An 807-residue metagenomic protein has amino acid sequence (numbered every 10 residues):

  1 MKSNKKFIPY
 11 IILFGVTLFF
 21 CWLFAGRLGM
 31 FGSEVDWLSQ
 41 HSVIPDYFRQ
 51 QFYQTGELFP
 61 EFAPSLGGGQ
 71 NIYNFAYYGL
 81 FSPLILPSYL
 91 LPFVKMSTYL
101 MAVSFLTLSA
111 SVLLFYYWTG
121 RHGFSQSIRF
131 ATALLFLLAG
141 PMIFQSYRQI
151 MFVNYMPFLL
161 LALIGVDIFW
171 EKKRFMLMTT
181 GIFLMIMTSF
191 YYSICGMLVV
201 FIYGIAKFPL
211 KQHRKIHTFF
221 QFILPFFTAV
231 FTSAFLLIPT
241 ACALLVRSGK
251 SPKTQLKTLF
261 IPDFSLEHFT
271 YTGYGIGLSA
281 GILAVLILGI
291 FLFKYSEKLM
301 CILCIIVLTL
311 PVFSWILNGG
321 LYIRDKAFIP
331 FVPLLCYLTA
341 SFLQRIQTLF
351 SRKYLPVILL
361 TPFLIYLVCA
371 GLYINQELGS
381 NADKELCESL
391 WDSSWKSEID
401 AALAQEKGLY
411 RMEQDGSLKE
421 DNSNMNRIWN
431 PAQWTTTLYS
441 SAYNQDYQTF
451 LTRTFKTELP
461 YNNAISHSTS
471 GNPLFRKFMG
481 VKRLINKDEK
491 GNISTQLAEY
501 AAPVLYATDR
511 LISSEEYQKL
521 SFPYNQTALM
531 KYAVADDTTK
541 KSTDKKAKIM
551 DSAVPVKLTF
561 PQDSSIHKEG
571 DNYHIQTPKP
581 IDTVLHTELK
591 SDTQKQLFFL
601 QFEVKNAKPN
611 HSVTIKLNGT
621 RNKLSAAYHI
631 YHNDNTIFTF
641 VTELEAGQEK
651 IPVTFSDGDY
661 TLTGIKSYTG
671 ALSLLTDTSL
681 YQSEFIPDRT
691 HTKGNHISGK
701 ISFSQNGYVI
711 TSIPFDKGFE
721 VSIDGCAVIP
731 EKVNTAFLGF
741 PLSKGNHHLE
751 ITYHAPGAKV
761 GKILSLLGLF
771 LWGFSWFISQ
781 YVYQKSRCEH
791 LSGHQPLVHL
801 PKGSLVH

Functional and structural regions predicted by a protein language model:
K2-S3, P45, V554-L791, H807: Active-site-proximal, structured, solvent-exposed surfaces of multi-pass membrane proteins that position macromolecular
L13-T17, S104-H122, Q126-W170, R174-P209 (+4 more regions): Membrane-embedded helix bundles of polyisoprenyl
T17-S111, L134-M156, L245-G249, L259-D263 (+4 more regions): Membrane-interface coil-to-helix junctions
L66, I143-V153, K250-G275, I302-S351 (+3 more regions): Membrane-helix boundary/interfacial segments in multi-pass membrane proteins
N74, Y366-N381, A404-F475, A502 (+4 more regions): Extracytoplasmic/lumenal acceptor-recognition loop(s) of multi-pass membrane glycoenzymes
S111-T119, F158-W170, L198-A206, L283-F291 (+2 more regions): Transmembrane alpha-helical segments
T218-F293, M300, S314, N318 (+1 more regions): Periplasmic/ER-lumenal interhelical loops and adjacent helix-loop junctions in multi-pass membrane proteins
R345-G371, Q496: Signature aromatic-anchored transmembrane alpha helix within multi-pass, membrane-resident enzymes that catalyze glycan
